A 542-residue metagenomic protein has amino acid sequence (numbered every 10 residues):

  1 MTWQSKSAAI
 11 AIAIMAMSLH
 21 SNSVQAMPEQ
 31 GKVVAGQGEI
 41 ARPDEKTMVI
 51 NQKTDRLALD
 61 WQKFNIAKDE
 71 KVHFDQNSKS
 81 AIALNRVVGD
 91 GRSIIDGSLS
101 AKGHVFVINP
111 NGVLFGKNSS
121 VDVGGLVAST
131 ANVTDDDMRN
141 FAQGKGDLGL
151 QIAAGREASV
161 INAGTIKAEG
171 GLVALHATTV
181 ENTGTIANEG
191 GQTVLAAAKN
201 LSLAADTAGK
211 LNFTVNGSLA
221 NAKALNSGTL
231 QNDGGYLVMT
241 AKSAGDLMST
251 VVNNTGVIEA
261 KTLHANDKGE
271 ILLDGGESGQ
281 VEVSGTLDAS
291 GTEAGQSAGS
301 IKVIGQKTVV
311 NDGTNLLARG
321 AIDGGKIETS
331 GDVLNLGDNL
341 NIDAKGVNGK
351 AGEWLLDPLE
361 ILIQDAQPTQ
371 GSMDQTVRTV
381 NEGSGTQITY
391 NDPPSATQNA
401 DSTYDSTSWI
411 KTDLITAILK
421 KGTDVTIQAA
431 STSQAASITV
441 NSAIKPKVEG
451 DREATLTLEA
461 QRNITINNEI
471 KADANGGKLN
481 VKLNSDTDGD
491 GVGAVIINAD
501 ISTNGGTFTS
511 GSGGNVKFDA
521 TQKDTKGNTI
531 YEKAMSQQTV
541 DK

Functional and structural regions predicted by a protein language model:
T2-K542: Extracellular and secretory-pathway beta-repeat/beta-biased strand scaffolds
